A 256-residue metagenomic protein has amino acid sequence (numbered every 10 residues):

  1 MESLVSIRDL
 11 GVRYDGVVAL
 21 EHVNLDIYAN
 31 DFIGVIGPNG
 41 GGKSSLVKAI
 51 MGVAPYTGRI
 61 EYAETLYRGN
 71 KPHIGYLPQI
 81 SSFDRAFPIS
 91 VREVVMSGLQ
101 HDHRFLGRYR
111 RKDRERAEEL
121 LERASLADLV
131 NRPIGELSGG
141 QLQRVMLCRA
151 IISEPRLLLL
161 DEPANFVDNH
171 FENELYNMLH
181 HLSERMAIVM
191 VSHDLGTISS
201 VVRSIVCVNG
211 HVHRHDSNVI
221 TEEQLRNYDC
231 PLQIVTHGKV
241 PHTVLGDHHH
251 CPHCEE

Functional and structural regions predicted by a protein language model:
V5, A19-L20, V130: Conserved structural motif at the start of ABC-family nucleotide-binding domains
I36-P38: The feature captures the beta-strand-to-loop junction immediately N-terminal to the Walker
P55-I74: Conserved ABC transporter NBD signature motif
R111-L129: Conserved ABC ATPase "signature" region
P133-L137, Q141: Conserved ABC ATPase signature
L158-E162: Catalytic Walker B motif of ABC-type/P-loop ATPase nucleotide-binding domains
V219-E256: ABC ATPase nucleotide-binding domains
